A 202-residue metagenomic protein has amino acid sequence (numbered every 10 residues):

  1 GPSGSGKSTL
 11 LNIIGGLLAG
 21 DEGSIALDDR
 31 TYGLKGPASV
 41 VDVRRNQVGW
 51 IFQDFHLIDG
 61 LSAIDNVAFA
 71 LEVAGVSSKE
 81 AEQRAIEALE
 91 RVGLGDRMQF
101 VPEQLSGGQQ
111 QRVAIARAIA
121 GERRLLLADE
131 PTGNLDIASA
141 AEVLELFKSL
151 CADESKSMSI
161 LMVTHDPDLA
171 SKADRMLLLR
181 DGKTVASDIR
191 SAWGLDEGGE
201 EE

Functional and structural regions predicted by a protein language model:
G1-K172, M176-L179: ABC family nucleotide-binding domain
K183-E202: Conserved beta-strand-loop-alpha-helix hinge in the C-terminal portion of ABC ATPase nucleotide-binding domains
